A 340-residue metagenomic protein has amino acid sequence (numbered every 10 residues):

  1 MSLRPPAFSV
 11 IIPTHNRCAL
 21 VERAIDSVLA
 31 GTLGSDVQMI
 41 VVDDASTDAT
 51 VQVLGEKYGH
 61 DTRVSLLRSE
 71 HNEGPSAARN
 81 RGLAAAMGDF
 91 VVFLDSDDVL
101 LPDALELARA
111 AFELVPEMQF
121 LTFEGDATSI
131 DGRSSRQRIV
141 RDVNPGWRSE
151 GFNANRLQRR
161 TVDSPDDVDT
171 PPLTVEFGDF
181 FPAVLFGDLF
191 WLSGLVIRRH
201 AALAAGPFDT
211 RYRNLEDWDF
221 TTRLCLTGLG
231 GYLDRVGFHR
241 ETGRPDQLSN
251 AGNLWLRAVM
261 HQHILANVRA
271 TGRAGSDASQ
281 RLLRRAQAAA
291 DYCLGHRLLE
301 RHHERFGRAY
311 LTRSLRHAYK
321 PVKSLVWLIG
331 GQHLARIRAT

Functional and structural regions predicted by a protein language model:
L20-E22, D48-E56, V99, D103: Acidic helix N-cap motif at the loop->helix transition within catalytic regions of sugar-transfer enzymes
D26-D36: Short, acidic, metal-binding catalytic loop of nucleotide-sugar glycosyltransferases
S27, D43-Q52, H71, D95: A conserved acidic beta->alpha catalytic loop
S69-A86, L107: Glycine-rich, basic loop-to-helix element that forms the pyrophosphate-binding segment of sugar-nucleotide handling
V91: Short aromatic/hydrophobic "clamp" motif used to bind/position activated sugar donors
D103-R160: Conserved donor NDP-sugar-binding/catalytic core segment of glycosyltransferases
G151-R257: Conserved nucleotide-sugar donor-binding catalytic segment
R235-R244, S249-D277, L299-H317: Catalytic core of nucleotide-sugar-dependent glycosyltransferases
